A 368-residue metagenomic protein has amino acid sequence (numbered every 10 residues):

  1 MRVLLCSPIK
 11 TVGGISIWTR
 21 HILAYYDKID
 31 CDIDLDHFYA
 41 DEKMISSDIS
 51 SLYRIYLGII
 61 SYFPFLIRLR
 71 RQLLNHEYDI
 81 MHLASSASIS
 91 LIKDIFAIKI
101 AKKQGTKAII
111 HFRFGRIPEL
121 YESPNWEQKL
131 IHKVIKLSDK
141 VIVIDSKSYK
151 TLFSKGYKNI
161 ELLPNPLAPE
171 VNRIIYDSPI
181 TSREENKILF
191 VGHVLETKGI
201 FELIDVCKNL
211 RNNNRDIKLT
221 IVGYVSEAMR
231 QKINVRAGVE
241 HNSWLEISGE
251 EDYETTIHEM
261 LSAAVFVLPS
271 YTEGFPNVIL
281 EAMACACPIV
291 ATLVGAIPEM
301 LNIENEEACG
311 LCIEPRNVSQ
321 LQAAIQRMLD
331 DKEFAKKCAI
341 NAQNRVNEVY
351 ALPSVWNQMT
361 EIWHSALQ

Functional and structural regions predicted by a protein language model:
V3-L4, P179-C207, L219-G223: Conserved donor-binding/catalytic core segment of Leloir-type glycosyltransferases
H37-K43, V191, K218-K232, G249-E250: Glycosyltransferase donor-sugar binding loop
I131-H132, K136-I174, R183: Donor nucleotide-sugar binding/catalytic pocket of nucleotide-sugar-dependent glycosyltransferases
K232-E251: Nucleotide-activated donor-binding/catalytic signature segment of Leloir-type glycosyltransferases, i.e., the conserved
E250-E251, H258-A263: Short alpha-helical donor nucleotide-sugar binding micro-motif in glycosyltransferases
Y271: Aromatic "clamp/platform" in nucleotide-sugar-dependent glycosyltransferases that forms part of the donor/acceptor
P288-A291, G295-A296: Short hydrophobic beta-strand element within catalytic cores of glycosyltransferases and related nucleotide-activated
I303-V318, R327-K332: Conserved acidic donor-binding segment of nucleotide-sugar-dependent glycosyltransferases
